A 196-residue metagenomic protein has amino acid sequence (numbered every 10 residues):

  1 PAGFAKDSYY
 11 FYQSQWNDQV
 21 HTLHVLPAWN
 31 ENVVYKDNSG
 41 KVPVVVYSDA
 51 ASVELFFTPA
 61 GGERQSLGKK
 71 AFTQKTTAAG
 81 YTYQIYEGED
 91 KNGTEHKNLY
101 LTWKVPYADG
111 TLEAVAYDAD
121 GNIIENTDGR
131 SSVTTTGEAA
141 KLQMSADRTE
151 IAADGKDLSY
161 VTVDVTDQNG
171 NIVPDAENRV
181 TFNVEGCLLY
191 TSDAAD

Functional and structural regions predicted by a protein language model:
P1-M144, T149-E150, Q168-N169: Substrate-binding clefts and catalytic carboxylate motifs of secreted carbohydrate-active enzymes
V46, V161-V163: Core beta-strand segments of extracellular beta-sandwich domains
A152-A153, I172: Short glycine/serine/proline-enriched coil/turn segments at secondary-structure junctions
G155-V161: Short, solvent-exposed loop/turn segments enriched in Ser/Thr/Gly
P174-V180: Short, ordered, surface-exposed loop/turn motifs in non-cytosolic proteins
V184-L189: Short, solvent-exposed loop/linker segments at beta-strand-coil boundaries, enriched for Pro/Gly and Ser/Thr
Y190-A195: Conserved small/polar residues in nucleotide/adenosyl-binding loops
